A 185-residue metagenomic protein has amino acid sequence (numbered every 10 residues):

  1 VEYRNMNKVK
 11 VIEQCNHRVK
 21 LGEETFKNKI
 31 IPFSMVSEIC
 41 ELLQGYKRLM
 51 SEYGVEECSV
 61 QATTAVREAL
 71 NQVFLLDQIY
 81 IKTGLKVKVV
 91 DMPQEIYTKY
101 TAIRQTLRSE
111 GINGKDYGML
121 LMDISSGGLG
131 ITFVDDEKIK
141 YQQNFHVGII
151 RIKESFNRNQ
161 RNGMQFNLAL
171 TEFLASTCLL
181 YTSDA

Functional and structural regions predicted by a protein language model:
V1-K8, D116-Y141: Gly/Thr-rich phosphate-binding beta-strand-loop-beta motif of the actin/hexokinase/Hsp70
V1-V87, F173-L180: Conserved phosphate-binding loops in N-terminal lobes of ATP-dependent enzymes of the actin/Hsp70/sugar-kinase
M35-I39, M92-K99, L170: Phosphate/oxyanion-binding active-site loops and adjacent basic polyanion-contact surfaces
S59-T64, P93-T98, L121-S126: Short, glycine/charge-rich beta-strand/loop segments that flank catalytic centers and engage negatively charged groups
Q72-F74, Y100-A102, T132-D136: Short acidic, glycine/serine/threonine-rich loops at helix termini
D91-M119: Conserved phosphate-binding catalytic cores of ATP/NTP-utilizing and phosphoryl-transfer enzymes
I139-T177: Glycine-rich phosphate-binding loop plus the immediately following alpha-helix
Y181-A185: Conserved small/polar residues in nucleotide/adenosyl-binding loops
